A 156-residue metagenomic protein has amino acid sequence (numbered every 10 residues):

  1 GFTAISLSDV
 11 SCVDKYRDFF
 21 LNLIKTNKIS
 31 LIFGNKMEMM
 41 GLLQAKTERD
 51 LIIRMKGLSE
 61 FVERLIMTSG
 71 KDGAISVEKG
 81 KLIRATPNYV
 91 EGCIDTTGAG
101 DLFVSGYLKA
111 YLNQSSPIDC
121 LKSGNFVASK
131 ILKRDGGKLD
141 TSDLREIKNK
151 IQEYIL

Functional and structural regions predicted by a protein language model:
G1-I53, D72-G73: Conserved beta-alpha-beta core of the PfkB/ribokinase-like small-molecule kinase fold
D18, E48-L156: Conserved phosphate-binding/catalytic region of the ribokinase-like
